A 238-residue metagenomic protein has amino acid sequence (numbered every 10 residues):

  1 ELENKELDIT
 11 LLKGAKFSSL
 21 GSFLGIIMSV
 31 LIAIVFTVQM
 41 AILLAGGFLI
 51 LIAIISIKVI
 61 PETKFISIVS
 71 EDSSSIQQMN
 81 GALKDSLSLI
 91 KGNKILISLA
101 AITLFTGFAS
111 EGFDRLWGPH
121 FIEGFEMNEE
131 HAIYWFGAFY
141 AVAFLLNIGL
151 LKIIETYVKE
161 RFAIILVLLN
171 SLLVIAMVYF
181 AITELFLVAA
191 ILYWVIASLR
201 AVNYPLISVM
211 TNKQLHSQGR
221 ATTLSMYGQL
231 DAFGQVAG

Functional and structural regions predicted by a protein language model:
E1-I34, L49, I60-P61, I102-P119 (+3 more regions): Substrate-agnostic recognition of the 12-TM MFS/MFS-like secondary transporter fold
V38, I133, F162-A163, F186 (+1 more regions): Membrane-helix interface/capping residues of multi-pass secondary transporters
M40-K58: Symmetry-related core transmembrane helices of the 12-TM Major Facilitator Superfamily/SLC fold
L43-G46, I164-V178: Structural signature of the two symmetry-related core transmembrane helices
I55-V59, M177-A181, I196: MFS-fold secondary transporters
V59-L99: Juxtamembrane intracellular "pre-TM" segments in multi-pass secondary transporters
R115-I133: Short amphipathic helix-loop junctions that connect adjacent transmembrane helices in Major Facilitator Superfamily/SLC
Y179-Y193: Helix-loop junctions at membrane interfaces in 12-TM secondary transporters
